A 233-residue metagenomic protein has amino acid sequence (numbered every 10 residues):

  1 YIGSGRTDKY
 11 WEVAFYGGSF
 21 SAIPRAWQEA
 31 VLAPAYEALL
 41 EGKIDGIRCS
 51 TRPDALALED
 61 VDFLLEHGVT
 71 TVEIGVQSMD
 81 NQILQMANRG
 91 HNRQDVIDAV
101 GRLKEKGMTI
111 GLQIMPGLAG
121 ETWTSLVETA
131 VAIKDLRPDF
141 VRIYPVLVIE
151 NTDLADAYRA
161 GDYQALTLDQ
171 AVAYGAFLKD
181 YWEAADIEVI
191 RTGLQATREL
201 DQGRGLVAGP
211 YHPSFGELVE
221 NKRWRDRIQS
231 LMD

Functional and structural regions predicted by a protein language model:
Y1, A35, I228-M232: Generic hydrophobic alpha-helical segments
Y1-S4, K9: Alpha/beta catalytic barrel-like cores
G5, G117, N151, G209-P210: Glycine-centered flexibility motif
K9, D153, A160-D233: Auxiliary Fe-S-binding modules of radical SAM enzymes
Y10-A14: Low-complexity, highly charged intrinsically disordered N-terminal segments that act as targeting/localization
G17-D169: Conserved non-cysteine loop/helix-boundary elements of the Radical SAM core domain that shape
